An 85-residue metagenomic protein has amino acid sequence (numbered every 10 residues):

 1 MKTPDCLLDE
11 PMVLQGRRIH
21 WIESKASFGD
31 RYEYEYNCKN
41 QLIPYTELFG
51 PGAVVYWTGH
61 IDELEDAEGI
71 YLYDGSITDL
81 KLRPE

Functional and structural regions predicted by a protein language model:
M1: A short acidic/basic microdomain associated with nuclease active sites
P4-R31: Conserved catalytic cores of phosphodiester-cleaving nucleases, focusing on short active-site segments
L7-D9, L48, H60: Intrinsically disordered, low-complexity regulatory regions of eukaryotic nuclear gene-regulatory proteins
I22, A53-V55, Y71-Y73: Hydrophobic/aromatic beta-strand patches that form the interior of the parallel beta-sheet core in alpha/beta enzyme
S27-I43, L48-F49: Mg2+/Mn2+-dependent nuclease catalytic core
T46-T58: Metal-dependent nuclease catalytic cores in nucleic-acid-processing enzymes, especially RNase H-like/related
T58-E85: Domain-level recognition of nuclease-like catalytic cores that cleave nucleotide substrates
